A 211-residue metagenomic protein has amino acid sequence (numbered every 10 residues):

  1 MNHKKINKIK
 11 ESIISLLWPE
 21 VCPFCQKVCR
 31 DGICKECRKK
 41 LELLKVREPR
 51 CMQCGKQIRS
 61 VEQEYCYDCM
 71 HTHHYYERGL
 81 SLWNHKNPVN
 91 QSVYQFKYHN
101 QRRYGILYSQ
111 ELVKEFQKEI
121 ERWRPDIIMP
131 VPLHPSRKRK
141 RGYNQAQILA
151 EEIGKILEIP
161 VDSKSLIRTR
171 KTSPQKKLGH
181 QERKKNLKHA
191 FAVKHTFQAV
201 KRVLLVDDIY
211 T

Functional and structural regions predicted by a protein language model:
M1-T211: Glycine-rich phosphate/pyrophosphate-handling loop used in enzymes and phosphotransfer proteins
